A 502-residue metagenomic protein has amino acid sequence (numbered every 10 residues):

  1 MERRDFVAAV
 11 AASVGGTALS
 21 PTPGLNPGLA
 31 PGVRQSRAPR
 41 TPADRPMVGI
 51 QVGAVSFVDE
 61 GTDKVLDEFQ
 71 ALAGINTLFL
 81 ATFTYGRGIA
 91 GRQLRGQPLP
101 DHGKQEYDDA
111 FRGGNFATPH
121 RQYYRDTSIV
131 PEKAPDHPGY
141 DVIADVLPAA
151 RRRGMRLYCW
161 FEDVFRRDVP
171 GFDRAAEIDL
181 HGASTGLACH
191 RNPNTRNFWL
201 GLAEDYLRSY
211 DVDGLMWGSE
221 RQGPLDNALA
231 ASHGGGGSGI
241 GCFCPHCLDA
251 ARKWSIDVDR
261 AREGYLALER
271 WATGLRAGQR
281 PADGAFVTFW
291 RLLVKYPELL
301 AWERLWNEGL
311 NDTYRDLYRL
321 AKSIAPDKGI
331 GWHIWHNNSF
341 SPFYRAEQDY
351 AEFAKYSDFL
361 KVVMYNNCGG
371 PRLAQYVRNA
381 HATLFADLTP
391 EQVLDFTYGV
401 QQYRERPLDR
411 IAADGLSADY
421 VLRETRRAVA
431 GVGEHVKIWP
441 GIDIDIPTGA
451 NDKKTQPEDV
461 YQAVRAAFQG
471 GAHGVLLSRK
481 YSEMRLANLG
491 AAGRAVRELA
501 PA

Functional and structural regions predicted by a protein language model:
M1, P21-G49: C-terminal segment of N-terminal export signals and the immediately downstream linker at the start of the mature
M1-V14: N-terminal secretory signal peptides and thylakoid transit peptides that target proteins across membranes
G49-S56, R121-Y140, A183-N197, P297-L310 (+2 more regions): The substrate-binding groove and active-site-proximal loops of carbohydrate-active enzymes, especially glycoside
K64-G86, S209, G470-G474: Catalytic domains of carbohydrate-active enzymes, especially glycoside hydrolases
I75-P135: Aromatic-lined carbohydrate-binding/catalytic grooves of carbohydrate-active enzymes
E132, Y158-Y210, I240-R252: Active-site-adjacent "subsite" loops/lids of carbohydrate-active enzymes
Y158-E162, M216, G264, N307-P342 (+1 more regions): Aromatic-lined carbohydrate-recognition surfaces of secreted/lumenal glycan-active proteins
S357-P371, D414-R427, E434-G493: Substrate-binding cleft of secreted/luminal carbohydrate-active enzymes
